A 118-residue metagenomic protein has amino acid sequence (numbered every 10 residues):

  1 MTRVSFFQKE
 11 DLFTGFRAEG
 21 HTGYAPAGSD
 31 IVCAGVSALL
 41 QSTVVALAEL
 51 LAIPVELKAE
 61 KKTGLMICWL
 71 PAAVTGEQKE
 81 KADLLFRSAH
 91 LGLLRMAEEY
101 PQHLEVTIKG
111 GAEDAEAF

Functional and structural regions predicted by a protein language model:
M1-I31, Q41, V45-F118: N-terminal intrinsically disordered, cationic/polar leader segments that include organellar targeting peptides
V32, V36: Short, conserved glycine- and acidic-residue-centered signature motifs in active-site or ligand-binding loops
